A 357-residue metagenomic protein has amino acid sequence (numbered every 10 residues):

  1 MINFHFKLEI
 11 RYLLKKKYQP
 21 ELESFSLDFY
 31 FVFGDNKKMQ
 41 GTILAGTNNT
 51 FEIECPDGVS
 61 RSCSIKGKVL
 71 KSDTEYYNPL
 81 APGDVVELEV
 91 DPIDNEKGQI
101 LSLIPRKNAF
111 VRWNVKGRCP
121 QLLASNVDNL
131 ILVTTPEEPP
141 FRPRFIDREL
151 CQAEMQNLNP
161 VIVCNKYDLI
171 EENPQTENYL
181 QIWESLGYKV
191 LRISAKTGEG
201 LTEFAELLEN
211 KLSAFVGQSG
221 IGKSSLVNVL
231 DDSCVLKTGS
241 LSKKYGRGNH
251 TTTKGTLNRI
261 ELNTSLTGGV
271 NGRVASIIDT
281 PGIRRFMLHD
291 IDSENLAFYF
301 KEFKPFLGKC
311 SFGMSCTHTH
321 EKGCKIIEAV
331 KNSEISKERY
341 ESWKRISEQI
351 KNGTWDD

Functional and structural regions predicted by a protein language model:
N3, K7, Y12, Y30-F31 (+1 more regions): Short, positively charged and aromatic/hydrophobic N-terminal segments
L8, Y18-S24: Cationic, low-complexity basic patches in intrinsically disordered or flexible, solvent-exposed regions
S24, F29-E154: C-terminal effector/interaction modules appended to NTPase cores
D35-N36, N49, E75-P92, I104-L123 (+6 more regions): Helix-rich effector regions associated with P-loop NTPase G domains
P139-V163, D168-E172, N178-Q181, S185 (+1 more regions): C-terminal effector modules of nucleic-acid-centric enzymes and ribosome-associated factors
P140, I170-E171, E199, R284-F286: Catalytic P-loop NTPase motifs of RecA-like helicase/translocase cores
L169-S219: Canonical P-loop GTPase G-domain recognition
S225-V235: A conserved segment at the C-terminal end of the G1
